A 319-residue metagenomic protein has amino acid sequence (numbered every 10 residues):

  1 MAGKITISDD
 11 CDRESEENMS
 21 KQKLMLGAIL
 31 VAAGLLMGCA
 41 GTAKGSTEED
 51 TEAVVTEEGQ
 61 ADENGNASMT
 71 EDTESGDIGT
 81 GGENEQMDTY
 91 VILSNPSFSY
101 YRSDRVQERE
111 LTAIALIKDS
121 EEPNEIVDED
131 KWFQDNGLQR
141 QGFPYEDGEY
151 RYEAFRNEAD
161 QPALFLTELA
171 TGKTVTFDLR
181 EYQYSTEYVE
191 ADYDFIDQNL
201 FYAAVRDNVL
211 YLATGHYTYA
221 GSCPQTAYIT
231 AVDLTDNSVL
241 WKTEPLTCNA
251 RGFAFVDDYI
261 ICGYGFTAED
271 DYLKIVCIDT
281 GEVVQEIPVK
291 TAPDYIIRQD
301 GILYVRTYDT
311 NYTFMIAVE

Functional and structural regions predicted by a protein language model:
N18-L26: Bacterial N-terminal signal peptides that target proteins for export
M37-G38: C-terminal motif of bacterial Sec signal peptides marking the signal peptidase cleavage site
Y90-N136, A163-D192, P224-E244, Y272-P288 (+1 more regions): Surface-exposed loop/turn elements that mediate protein-protein interactions on large endomembrane-trafficking
I92, D135-E146, T186-E190, D194-A203 (+2 more regions): Repeated scaffold domains used in trafficking and secretory/extracellular systems, primarily beta-propellers
E129-N157: Beta-strand-rich domains and repeat architectures in extracellular enzymes and scaffolds, especially beta-propellers
A154-F155, T214-H216, G263-G265, T307: Recurrent small/Gly-Pro-centered beta-turn motifs in extracellular repeat architectures
R156-Q161, A220-T226, F266-D271, D309: Short, solvent-exposed loop/turn segments at conserved positions within beta-propeller repeat blades
